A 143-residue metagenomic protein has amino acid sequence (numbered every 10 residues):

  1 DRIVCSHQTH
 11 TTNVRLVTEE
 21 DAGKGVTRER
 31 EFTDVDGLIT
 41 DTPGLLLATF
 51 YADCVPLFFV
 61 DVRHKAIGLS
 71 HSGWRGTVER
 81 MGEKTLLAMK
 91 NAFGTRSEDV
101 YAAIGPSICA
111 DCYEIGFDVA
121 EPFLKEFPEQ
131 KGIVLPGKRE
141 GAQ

Functional and structural regions predicted by a protein language model:
D1-Q143: Active-site microenvironment for binding and transforming phosphate-containing groups
